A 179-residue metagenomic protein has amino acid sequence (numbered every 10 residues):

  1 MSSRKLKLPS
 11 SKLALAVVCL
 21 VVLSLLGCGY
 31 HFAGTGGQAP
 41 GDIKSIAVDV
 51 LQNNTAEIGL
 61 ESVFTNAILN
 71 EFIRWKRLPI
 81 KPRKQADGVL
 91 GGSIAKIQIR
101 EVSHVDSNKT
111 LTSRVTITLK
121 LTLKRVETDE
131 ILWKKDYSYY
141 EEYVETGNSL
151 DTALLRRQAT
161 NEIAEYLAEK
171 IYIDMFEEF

Functional and structural regions predicted by a protein language model:
S2-A16: Bacterial N-terminal signal peptides that target proteins for export
A16-G27: Bacterial N-terminal signal peptides
L26-N70, W75-Q85, I99, E127 (+3 more regions): A structural "domain/chain start" motif
Q52-E57, L150-T160: Second-shell loop/turn segments in exported
W75-L78, Q85, V89-L132, D136 (+1 more regions): Surface-exposed short loop/turn segments
A153-F179: Compositionally biased, intrinsically disordered linkers/stalks adjacent to structured regions
